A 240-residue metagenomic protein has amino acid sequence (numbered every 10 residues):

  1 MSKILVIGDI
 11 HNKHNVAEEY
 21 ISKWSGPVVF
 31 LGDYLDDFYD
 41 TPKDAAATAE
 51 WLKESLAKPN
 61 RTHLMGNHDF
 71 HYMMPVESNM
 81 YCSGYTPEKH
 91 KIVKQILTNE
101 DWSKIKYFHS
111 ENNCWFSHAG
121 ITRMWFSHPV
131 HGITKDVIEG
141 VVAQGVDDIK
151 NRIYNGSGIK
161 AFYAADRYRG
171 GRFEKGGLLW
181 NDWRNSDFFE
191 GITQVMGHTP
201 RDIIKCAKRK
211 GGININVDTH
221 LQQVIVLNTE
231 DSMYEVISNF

Functional and structural regions predicted by a protein language model:
M1-L5, H109-W115: Beta-strand-turn-beta hairpins that frame and shape the catalytic cleft of phosphate-ester-processing enzymes
V6-G8, V28-G32, T62-N67, F116-S117 (+2 more regions): Active-site neighborhood of phospho(di)ester-bond hydrolases with catalytic His/Asp-centered motifs
I7, N12-T98: Core catalytic region of metal-dependent phosphoesterases/phosphodiesterases, especially metallo-beta-lactamase-like
H11-V16, D36-Y39, H68-M74, T122-M124 (+3 more regions): Active-site environment of divalent metal-dependent phosphoester hydrolases
S55-K58, D187, A207-K210: Short, conserved loop/helix-junction motifs that constitute active-site signature segments in enzyme catalytic cores
W102-F108: Conserved N-terminal structural segment that caps and organizes enzyme catalytic cores in eukaryotes
E111-D187: Active-site-proximal loop/helix segment associated with metal-binding centers of metalloenzymes
K205-F240: Binuclear metal-dependent phosphoesterase catalytic core
